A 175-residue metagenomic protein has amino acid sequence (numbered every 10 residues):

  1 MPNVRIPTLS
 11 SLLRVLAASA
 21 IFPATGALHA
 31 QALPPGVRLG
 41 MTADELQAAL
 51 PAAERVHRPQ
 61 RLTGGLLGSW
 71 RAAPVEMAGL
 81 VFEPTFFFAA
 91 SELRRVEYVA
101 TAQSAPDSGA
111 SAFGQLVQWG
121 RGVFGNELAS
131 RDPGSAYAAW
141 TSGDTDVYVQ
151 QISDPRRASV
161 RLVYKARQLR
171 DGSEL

Functional and structural regions predicted by a protein language model:
P2-L16: Bacterial N-terminal signal peptides that target proteins for export
R5-T8, P23-T25, A32: A general, composition-driven signal for non-globular sequence regions
R14-A24: Bacterial N-terminal signal peptides
V15-L16, G79, G125: Glycine-centered flexibility motif
A20, P74-E76, S130: Generic marker of residues within folded, mature protein domains
H29-L67, R95, V99-L175: Non-cytosolic coordination micro-motifs
P51-A90: N-terminal, post-signal-peptide region of Sec/Tat-exported proteins
